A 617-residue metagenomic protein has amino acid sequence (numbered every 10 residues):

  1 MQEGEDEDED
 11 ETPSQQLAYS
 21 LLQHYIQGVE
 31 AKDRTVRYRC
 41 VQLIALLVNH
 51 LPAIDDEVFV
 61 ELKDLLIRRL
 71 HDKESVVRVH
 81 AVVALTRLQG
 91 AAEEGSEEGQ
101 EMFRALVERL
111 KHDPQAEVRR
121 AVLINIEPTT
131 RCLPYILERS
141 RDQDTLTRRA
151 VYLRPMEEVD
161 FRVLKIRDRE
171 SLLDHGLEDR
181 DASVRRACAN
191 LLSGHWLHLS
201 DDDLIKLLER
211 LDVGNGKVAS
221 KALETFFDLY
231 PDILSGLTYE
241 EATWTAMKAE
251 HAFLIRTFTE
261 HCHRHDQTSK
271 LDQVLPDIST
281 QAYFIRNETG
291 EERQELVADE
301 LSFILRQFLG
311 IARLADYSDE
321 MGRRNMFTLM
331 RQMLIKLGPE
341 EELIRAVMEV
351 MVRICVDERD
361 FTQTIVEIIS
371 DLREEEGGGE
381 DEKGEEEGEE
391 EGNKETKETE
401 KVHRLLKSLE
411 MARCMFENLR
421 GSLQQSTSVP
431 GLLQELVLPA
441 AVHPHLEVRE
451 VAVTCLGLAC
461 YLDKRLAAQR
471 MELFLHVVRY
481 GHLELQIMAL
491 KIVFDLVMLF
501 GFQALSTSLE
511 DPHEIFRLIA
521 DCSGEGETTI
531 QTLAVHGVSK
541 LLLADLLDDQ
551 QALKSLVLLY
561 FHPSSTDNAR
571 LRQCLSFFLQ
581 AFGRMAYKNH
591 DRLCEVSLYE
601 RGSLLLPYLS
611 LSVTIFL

Functional and structural regions predicted by a protein language model:
M1, I166-L438, G524, T528-L617: Long internal repeat-built scaffold domains in very large eukaryotic proteins
M1-Q143, A150, P155-R162, S318-D319 (+3 more regions): Alpha-solenoid helical repeat scaffolds
